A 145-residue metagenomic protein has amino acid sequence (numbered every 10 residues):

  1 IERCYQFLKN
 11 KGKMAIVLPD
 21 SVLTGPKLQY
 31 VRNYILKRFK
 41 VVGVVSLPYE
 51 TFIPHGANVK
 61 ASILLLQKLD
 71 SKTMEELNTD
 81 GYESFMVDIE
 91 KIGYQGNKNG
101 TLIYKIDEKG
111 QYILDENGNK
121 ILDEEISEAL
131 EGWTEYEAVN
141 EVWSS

Functional and structural regions predicted by a protein language model:
I1-S145: A conserved structural/catalytic subdomain of Rossmann-like adenosyl-cofactor enzymes
